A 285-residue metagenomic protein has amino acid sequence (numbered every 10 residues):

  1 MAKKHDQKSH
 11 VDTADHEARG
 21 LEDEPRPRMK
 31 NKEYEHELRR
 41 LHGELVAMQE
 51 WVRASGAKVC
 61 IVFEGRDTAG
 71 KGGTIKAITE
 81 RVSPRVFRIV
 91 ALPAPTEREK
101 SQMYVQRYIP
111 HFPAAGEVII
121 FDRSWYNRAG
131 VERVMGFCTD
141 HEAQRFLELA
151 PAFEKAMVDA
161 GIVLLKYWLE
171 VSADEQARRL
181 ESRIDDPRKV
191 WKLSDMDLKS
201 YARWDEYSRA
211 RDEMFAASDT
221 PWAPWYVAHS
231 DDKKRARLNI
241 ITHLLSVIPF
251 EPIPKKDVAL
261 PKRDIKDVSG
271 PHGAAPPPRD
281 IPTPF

Functional and structural regions predicted by a protein language model:
M1-F285: Glycine-rich phosphate-binding loop of ATP-dependent small-molecule kinases
